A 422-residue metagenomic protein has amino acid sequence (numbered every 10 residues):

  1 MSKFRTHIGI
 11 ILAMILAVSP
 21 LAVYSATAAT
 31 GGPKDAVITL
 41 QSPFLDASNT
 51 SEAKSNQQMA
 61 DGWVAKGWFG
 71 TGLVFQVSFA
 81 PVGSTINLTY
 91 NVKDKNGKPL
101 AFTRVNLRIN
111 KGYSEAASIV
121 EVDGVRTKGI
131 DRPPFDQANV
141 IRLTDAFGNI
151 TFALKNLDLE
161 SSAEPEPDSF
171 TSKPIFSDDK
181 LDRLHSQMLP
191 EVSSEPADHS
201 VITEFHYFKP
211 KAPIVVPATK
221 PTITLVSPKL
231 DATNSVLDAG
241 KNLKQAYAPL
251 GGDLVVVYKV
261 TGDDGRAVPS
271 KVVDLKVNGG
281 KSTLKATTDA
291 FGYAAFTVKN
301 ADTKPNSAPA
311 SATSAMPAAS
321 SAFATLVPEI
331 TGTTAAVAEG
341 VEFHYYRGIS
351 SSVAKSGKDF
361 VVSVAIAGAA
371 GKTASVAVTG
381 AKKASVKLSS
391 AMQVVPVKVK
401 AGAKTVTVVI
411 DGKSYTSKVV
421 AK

Functional and structural regions predicted by a protein language model:
M1-I11: Bacterial N-terminal signal peptides that target proteins for export
I11-P20: Bacterial N-terminal signal peptides
S19-K422: The feature marks long extracellular or luminal low-complexity segments
